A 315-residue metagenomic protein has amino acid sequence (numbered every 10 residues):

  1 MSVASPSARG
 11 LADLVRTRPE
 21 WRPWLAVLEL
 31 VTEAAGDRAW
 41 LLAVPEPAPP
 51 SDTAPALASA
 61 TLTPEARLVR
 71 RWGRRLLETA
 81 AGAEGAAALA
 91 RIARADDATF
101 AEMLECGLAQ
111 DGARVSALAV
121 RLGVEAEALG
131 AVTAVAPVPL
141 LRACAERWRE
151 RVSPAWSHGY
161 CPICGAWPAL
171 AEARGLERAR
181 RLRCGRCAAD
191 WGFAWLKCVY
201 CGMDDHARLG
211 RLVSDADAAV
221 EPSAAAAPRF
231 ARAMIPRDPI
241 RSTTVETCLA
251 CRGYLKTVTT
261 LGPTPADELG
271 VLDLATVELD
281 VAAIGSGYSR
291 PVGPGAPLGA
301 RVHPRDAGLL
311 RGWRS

Functional and structural regions predicted by a protein language model:
M1-L57, K256-S315: Long, contiguous alpha-helical scaffold regions
S2-R149: N-terminal alpha-helical interaction blocks
A8, V124, A128, A171 (+2 more regions): Short, well-ordered helical secondary-structure segments
V15-R18, A34, A66, C161 (+3 more regions): Generic detection of intrinsically disordered/low-complexity segments and helix-coil linkers/edges
W21-W24, W40, W72, W148 (+5 more regions): A residue-identity detector for tryptophan
A90-A93, P168-A171, Y288-S289: Charged/polar, low-hydrophobicity segments characteristic of intrinsically disordered regions and flexible loops
E127-R147, S153-L182, F193-R208, S223-F230: Short, charged low-complexity linear segments at domain edges
R174-E278: Accessory, usually C-terminal, subdomains that scaffold auxiliary metal cofactors
